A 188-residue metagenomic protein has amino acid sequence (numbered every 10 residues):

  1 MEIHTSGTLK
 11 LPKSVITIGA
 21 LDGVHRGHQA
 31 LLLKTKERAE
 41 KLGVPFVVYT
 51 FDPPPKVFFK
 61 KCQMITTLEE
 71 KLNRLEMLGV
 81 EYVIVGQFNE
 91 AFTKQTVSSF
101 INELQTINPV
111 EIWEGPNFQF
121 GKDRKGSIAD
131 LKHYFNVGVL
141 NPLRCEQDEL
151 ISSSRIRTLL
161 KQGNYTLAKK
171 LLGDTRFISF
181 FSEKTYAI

Functional and structural regions predicted by a protein language model:
M1-I188: Nucleotidyltransferase catalytic core that binds NTPs
